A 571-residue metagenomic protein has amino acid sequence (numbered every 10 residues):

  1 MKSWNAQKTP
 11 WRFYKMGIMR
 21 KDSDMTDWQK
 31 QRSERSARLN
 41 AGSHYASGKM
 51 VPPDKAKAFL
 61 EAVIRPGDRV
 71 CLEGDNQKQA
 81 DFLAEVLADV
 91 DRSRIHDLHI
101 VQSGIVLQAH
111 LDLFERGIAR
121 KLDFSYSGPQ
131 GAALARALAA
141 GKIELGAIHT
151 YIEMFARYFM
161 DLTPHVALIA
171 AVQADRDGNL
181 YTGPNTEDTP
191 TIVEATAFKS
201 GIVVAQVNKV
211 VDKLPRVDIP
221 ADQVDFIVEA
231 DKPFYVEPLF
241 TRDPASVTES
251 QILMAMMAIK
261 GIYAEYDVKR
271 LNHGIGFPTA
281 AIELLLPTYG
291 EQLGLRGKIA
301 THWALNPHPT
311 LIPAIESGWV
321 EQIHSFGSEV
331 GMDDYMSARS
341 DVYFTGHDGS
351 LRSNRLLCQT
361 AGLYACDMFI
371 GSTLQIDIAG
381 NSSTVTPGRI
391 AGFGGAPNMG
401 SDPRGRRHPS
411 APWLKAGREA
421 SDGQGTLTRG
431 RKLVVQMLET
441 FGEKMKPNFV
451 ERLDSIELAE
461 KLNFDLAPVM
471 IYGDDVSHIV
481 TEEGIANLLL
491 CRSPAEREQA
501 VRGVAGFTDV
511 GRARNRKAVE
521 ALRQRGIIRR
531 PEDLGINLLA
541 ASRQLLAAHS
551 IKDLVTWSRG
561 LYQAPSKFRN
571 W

Functional and structural regions predicted by a protein language model:
T9-W571: Conserved alpha/beta enzyme-core scaffold
